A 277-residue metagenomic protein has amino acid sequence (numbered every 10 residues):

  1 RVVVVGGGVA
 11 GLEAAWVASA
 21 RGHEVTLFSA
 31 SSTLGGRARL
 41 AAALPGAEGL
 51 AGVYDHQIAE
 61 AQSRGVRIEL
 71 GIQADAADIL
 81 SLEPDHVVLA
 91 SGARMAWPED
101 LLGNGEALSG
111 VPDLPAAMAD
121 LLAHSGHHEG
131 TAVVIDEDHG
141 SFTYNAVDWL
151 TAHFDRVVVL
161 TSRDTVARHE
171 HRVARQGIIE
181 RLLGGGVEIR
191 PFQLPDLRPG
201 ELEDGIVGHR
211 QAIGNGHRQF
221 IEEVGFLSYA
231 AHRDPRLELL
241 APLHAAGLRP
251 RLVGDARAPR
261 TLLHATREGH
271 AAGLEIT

Functional and structural regions predicted by a protein language model:
R1-A30, L34, E69-E83, A90-G105 (+3 more regions): Rossmann-like dinucleotide/flavin-binding elements
R1-V2, A132, P195-R198, I206-G208 (+1 more regions): Surface beta-strand/loop "capping" patches
E24-R64, D138-Q193: Rossmann-like dinucleotide-binding cores of NAD(P)H-dependent redox enzymes
S31, R198-P199: A generic structural motif
L40-L44, E83-H86, G103-G105, V173-Q176 (+2 more regions): Short low-complexity, flexible loop/linker segments enriched in glycine and/or proline with clustered acidic
A41, L70-A74, H209: Core Rossmann-like FAD-binding/catalytic domain of the broad FAD-dependent monooxygenase superfamily
A42, G46-E48, A76, V87 (+3 more regions): Residues in flexible loops and secondary-structure boundaries
E48, A76-D78, G92, I179-G184 (+1 more regions): NAD(P)H/NAD(P)+-dependent Rossmann-fold oxidoreductase cores
